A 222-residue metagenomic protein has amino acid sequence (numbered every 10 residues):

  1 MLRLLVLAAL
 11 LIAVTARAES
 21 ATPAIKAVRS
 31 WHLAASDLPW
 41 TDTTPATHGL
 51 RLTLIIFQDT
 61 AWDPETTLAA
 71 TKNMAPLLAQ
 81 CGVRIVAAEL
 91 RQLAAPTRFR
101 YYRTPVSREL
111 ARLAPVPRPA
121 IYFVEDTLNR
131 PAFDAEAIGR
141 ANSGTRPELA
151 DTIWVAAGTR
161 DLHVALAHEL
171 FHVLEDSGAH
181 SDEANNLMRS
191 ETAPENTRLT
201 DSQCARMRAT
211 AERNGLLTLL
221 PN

Functional and structural regions predicted by a protein language model:
L5-A13: Bacterial N-terminal signal peptides
T15-R17: Sec/Tat signal peptide C-region and signal peptidase I cleavage site
E19, K26-P39, N186-N222: Replace "(M1/M4/M9/M12/WLM)" with "(e.g., M1/M4/M8/M9/M12/M26/WLM)" and add "not limited to" to clarify scope
E19-P119, F123-L128, L220: Propeptide-to-catalytic entry region of secreted or membrane-anchored zinc metalloproteases
T66-N73, V106, L162-L166, L170 (+1 more regions): Stable alpha-helical elements in mature extracytoplasmic
E109-P115, T127-L149: Catalytic zinc-binding patch centered on the HExxH motif and its immediate surroundings that defines zinc-dependent
E148-A167: Short pre-active-site segment immediately N-terminal to the catalytic Zn-binding motif
L170-N185: Catalytic Zn2+-binding segment of zinc metalloproteases
